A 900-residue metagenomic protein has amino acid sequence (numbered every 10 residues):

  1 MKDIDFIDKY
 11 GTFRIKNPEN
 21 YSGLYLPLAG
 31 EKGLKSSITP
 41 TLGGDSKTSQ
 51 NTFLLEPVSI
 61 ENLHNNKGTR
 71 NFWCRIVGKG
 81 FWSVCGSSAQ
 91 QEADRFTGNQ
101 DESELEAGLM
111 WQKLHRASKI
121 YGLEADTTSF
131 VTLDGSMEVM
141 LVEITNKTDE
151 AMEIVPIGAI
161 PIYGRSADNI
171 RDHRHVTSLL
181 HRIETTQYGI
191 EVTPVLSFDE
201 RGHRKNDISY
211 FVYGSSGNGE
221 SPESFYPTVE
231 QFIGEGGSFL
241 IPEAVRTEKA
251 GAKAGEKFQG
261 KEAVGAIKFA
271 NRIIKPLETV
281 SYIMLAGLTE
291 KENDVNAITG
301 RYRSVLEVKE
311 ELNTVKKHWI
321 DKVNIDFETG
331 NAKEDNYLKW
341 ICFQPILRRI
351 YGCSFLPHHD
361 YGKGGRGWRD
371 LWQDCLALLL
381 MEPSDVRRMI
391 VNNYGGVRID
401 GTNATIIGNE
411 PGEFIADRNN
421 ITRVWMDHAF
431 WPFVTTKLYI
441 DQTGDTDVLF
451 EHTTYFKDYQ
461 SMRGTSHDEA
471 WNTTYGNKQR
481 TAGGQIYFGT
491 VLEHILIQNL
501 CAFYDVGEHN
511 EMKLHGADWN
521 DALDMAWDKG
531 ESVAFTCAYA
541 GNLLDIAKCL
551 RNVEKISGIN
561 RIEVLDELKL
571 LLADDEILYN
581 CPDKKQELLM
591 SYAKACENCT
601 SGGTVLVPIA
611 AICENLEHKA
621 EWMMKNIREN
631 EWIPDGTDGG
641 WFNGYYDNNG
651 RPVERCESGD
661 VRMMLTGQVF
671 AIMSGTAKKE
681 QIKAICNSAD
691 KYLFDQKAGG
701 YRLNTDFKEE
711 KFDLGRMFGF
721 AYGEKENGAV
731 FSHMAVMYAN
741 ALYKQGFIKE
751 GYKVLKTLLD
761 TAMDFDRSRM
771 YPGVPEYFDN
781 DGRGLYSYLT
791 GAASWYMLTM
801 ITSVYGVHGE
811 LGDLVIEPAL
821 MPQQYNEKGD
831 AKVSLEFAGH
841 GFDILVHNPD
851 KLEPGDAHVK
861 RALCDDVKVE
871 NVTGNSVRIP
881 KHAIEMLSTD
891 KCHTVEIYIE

Functional and structural regions predicted by a protein language model:
M1-W372, P383-G396, N409, R423-W431 (+13 more regions): Anionic coordination/interaction segments
F13, D583-Q696, Q745, F778-E900: Carbohydrate-active enzyme catalytic cores, enriched for enzymes that act on polyanionic acidic polysaccharides
F72-I76, L277, L371, L378-E382 (+8 more regions): Aromatic-rich carbohydrate-recognition surfaces in CAZymes
T97, E328-W340, R388, N393-T402 (+5 more regions): Active-site acid/base region of carbohydrate-active enzymes
G234, K291, N331, T490 (+4 more regions): Helix N-terminus capping/helix-initiation residues
H358-D370, A416-M426, A522-T536, R651-G675 (+4 more regions): Solvent-exposed loop and edge beta-strand segments that line ligand/cofactor-binding and catalytic clefts
A540-G558: Long, well-ordered alpha-helical segments
